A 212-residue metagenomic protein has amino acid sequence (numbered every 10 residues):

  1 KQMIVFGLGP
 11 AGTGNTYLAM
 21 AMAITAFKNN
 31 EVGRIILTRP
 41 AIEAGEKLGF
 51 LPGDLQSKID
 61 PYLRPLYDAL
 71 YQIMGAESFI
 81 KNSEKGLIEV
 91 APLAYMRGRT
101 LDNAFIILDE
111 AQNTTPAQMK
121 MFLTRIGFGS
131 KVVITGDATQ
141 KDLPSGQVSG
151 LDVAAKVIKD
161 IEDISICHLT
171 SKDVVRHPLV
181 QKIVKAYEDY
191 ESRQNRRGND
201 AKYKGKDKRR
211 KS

Functional and structural regions predicted by a protein language model:
K1-L108, Q112-R210: Conserved helicase motor core of SF1/SF2 NTP-dependent helicases
